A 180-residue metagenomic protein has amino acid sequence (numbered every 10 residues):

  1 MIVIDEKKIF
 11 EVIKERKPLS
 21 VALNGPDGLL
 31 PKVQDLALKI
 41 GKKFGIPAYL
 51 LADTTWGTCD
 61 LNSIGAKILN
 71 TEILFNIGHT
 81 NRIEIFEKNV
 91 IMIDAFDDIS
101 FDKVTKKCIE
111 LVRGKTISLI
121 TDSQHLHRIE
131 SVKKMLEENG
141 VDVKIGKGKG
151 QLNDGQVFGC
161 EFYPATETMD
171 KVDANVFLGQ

Functional and structural regions predicted by a protein language model:
M1-Q180: An N-terminal assembly and electron-transfer interface module characteristic of large anaerobic redox and radical
